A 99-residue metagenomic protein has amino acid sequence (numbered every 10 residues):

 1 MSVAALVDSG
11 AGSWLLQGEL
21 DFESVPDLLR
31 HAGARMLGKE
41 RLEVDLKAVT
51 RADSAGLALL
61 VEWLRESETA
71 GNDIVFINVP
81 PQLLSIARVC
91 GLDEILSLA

Functional and structural regions predicted by a protein language model:
M1-A52, E62-A99: STAS-like cytosolic regulatory interaction modules
